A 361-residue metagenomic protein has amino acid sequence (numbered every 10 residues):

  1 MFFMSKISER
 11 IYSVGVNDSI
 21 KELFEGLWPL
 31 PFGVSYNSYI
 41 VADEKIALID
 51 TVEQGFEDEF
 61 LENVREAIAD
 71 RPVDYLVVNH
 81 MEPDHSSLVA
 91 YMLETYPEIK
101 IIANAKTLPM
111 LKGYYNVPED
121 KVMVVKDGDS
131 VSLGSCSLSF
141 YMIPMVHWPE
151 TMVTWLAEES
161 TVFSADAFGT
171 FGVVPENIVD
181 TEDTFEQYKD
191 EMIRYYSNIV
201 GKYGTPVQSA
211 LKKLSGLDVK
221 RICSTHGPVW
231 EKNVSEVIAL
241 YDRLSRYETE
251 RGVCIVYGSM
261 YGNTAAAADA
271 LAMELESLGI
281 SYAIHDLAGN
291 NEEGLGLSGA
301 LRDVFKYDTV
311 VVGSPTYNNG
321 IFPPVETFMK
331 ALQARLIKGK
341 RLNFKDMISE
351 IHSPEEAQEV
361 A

Functional and structural regions predicted by a protein language model:
S5-E66, V153-L156, S160-S164, V253 (+1 more regions): Conserved beta-strand hairpin/beta-sheet module of binuclear metal-dependent hydrolase folds, prominently
K6-E9, A103-T151, Y203-S209: Metallo-beta-lactamase
E44, G55-I102: Active-site metal-binding motif and surrounding structural segment of the metallo-beta-lactamase
I49-T51, V73-M81, I101-A105, V162-A165 (+1 more regions): Active-site neighborhood of phospho(di)ester-bond hydrolases with catalytic His/Asp-centered motifs
D70-R71, E94-Y96, L332-K340, H352: Short, conserved loop/helix-junction motifs that constitute active-site signature segments in enzyme catalytic cores
S137-S224, W230-K232: Metallo-beta-lactamase
W230-I337, I351-P354: N-terminal beta1-alpha1-beta2 submodule of the flavodoxin-like/Rossmannoid cofactor-binding fold
K338-A361: Peripheral docking tails and interdomain loops at the edges of cofactor- or intermediate-handling domains
